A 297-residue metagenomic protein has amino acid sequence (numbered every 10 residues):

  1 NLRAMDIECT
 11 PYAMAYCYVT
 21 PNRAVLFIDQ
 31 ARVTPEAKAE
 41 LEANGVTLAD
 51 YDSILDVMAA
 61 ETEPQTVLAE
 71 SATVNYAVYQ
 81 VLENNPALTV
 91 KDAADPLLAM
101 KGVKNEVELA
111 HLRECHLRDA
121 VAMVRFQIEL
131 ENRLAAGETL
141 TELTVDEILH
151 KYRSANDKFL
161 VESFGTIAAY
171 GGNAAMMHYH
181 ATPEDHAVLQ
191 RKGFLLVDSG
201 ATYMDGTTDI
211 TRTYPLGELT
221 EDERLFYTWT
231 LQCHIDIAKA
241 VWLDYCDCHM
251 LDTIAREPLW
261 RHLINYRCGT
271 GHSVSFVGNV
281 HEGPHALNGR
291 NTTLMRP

Functional and structural regions predicted by a protein language model:
N1-P297: Active-site neighborhoods and metal-handling regions in enzymes and metal-associated proteins
